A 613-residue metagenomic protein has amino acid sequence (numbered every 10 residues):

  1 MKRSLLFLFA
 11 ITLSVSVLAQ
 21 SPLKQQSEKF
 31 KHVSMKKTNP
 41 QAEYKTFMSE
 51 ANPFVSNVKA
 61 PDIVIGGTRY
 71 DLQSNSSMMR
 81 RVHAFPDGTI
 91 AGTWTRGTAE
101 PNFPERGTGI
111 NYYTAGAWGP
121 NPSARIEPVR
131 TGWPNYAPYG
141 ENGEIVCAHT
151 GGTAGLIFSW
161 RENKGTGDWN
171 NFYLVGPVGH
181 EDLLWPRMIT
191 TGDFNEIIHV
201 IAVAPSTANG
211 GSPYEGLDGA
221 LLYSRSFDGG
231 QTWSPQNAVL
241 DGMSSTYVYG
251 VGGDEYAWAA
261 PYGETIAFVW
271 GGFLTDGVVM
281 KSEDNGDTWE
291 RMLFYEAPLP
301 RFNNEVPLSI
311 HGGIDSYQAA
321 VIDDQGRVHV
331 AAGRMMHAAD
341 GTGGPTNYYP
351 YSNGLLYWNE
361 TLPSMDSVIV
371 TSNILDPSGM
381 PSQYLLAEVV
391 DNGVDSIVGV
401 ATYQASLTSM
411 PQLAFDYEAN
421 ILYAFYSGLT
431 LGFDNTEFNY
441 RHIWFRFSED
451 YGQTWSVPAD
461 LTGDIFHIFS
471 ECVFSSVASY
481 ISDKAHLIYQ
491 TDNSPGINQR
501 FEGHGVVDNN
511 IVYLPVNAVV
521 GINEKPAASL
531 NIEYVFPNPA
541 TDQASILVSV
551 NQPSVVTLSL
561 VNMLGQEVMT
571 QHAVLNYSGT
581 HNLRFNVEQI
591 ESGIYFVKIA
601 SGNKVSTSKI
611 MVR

Functional and structural regions predicted by a protein language model:
R3-L6, V15, A19, K525-F536 (+1 more regions): C-terminal outer-membrane/trafficking sorting elements
Q20-V520: Extracellular, repeat-based ectodomains that mediate carbohydrate processing or recognition
